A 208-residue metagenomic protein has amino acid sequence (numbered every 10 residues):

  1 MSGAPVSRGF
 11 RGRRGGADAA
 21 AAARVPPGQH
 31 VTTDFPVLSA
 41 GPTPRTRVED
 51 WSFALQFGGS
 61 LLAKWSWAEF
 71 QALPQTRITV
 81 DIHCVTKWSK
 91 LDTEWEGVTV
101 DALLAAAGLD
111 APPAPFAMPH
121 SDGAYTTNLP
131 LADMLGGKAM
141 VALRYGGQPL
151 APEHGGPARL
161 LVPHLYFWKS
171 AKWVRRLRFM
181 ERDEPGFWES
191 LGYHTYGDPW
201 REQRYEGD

Functional and structural regions predicted by a protein language model:
G3-D208: Structured, non-membrane catalytic/scaffold regions adjacent to prosthetic-group chemistry
